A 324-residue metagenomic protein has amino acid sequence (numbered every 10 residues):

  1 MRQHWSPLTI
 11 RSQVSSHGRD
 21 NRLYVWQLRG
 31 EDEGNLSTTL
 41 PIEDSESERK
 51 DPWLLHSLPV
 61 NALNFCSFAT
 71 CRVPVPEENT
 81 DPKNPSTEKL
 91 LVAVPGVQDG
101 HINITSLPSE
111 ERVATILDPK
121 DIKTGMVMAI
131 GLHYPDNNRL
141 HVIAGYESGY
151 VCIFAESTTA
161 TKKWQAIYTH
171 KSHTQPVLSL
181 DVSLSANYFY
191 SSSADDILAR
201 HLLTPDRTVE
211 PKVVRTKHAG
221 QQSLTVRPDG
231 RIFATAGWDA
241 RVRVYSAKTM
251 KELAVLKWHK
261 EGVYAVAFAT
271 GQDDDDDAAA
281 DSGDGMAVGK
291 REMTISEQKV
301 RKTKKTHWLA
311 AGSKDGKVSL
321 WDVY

Functional and structural regions predicted by a protein language model:
M1, N35-T38, H56-P59, T115-K120 (+3 more regions): Short C-terminal beta-strands that terminate individual repeats in beta-propeller domains, predominantly WD40 blades
R2-L8, L63-K83, I122-P135, T174-V182 (+2 more regions): Canonical WD40 repeat/beta-propeller blade segments in eukaryotic WD-repeat proteins
I10-R11, P74, T87-K89, D136-R139 (+4 more regions): Conserved loop/turn motif of beta-propeller repeat scaffolds
H17-D20, P95-D99, G145-S148, S191-D196 (+3 more regions): Conserved strand-to-loop turn within each blade of WD40 beta-propeller repeats
L23-L28, I102-S106, V151-E156, L198-L203 (+3 more regions): WD40-repeat beta-propellers
Q27-E46, L107-R112, A155-K162, L202-D206 (+1 more regions): Short loop/turn segments immediately following beta-strands, especially the blade-tip and inter-blade linker loops
A267-T270, T303-Y324: Blade-level signature of beta-propeller repeat domains, shared across WD40, Kelch, NHL, RCC1 and BNR/Asp-box propellers
